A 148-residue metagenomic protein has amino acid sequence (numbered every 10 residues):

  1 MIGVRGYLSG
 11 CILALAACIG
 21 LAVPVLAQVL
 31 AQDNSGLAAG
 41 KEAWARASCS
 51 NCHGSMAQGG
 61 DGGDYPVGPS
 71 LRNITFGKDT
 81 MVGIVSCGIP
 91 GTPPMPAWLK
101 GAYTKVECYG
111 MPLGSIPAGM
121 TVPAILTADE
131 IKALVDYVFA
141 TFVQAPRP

Functional and structural regions predicted by a protein language model:
M1-Y7: N-terminal secretory signal peptides that target proteins for export/translocation
G10-P24: Bacterial N-terminal signal peptides
V25-A45, G59-G60, P123, P148: Electrostatic cytochrome c docking/interface patches
L37-A39, A43-R46, I74, K78 (+2 more regions): Short sequence/structural segments immediately N-terminal
K41, G54-P123: Gly/Gly-Pro-rich "capping" loops immediately C-terminal to redox-active cysteine motifs in periplasmic/lumenal
A45-N51, M56, E130: Short pre-active-site segment immediately N-terminal to redox-active cysteine/selenocysteine motifs in thiol-based
H53, S86, V138-F142: Protein kinase-like catalytic domain
T104-P148: C-terminal capping alpha-helices of c-type cytochrome domains
